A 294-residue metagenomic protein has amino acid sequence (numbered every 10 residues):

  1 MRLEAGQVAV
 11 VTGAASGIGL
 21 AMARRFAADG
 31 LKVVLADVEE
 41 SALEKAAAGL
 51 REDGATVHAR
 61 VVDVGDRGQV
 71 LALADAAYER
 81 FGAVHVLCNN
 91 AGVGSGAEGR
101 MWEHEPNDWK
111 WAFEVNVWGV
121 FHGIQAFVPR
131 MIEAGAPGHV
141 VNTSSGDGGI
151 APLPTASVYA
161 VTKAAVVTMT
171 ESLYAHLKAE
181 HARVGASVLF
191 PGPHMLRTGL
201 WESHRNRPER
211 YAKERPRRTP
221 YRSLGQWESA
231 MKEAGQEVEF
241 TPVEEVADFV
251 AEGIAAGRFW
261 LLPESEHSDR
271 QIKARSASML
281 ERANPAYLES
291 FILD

Functional and structural regions predicted by a protein language model:
R2-V34: Canonical Rossmann dinucleotide-binding motif of NAD(H)/NADP(H)-dependent dehydrogenases/reductases, specifically
G6-Q7, T56, A83-V84, M131-S145 (+1 more regions): Active-site loop of short-chain dehydrogenase/reductase
E40-S41, V61-A72, P106, T143: The beta1-alpha1 cofactor-binding region of Rossmann-like NAD(H)/NADP(H)-dependent oxidoreductases
A47, R51, V57-V61, R67-G82 (+1 more regions): Conserved amphipathic alpha-helix within the SDR
E98-M101, E105-K110: Substrate-binding pocket helix/loop in short-chain dehydrogenase/reductase
V141-A165, T170-E171, A175-A179, G192-M195 (+1 more regions): Catalytic loop of short-chain dehydrogenase/reductase
A179-L261: SDR active-site lid
